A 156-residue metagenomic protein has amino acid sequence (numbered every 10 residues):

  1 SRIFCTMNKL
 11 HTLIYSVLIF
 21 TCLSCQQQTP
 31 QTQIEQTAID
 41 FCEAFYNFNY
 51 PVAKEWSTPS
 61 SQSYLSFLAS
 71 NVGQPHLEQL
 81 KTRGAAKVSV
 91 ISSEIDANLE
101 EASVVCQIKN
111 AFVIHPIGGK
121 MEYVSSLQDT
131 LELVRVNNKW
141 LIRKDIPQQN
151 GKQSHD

Functional and structural regions predicted by a protein language model:
S1-L23: Sec-dependent bacterial lipoprotein signal peptides
C5, C22-C25, C42, C106: Generic recognition of cysteine residues
S24-N47, E55: Short, low-complexity N-terminal intrinsically disordered segments enriched in polar/charged residues
E35, Y50-S103, I108-N110: Short solvent-exposed beta->alpha transition segments
I95-D156: Exposed beta-sheet edge and beta->alpha loop/turn motif
